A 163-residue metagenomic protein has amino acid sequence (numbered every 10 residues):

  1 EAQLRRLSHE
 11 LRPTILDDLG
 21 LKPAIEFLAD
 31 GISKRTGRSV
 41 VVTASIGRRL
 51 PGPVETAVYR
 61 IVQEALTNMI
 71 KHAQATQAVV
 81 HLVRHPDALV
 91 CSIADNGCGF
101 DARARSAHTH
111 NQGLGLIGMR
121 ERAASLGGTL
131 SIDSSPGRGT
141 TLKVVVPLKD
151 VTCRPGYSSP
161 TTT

Functional and structural regions predicted by a protein language model:
E1-T163: Coiled-coil dimerization/phosphotransfer module
